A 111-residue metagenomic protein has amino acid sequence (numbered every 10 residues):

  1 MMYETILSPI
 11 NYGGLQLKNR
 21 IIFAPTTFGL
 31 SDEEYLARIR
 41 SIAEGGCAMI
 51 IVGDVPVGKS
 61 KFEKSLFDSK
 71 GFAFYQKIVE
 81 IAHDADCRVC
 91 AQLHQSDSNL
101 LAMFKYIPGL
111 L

Functional and structural regions predicted by a protein language model:
M1-L111: Flavin-dependent oxidoreductase catalytic cores
